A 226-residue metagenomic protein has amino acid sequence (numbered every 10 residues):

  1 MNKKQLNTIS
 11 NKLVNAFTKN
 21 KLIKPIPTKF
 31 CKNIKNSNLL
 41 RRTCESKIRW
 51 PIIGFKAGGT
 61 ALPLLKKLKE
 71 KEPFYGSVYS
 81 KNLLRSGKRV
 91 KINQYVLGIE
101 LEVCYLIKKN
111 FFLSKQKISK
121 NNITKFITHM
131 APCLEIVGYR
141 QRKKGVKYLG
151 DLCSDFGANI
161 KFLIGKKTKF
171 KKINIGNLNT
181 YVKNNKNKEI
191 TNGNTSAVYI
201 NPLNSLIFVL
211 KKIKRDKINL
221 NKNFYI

Functional and structural regions predicted by a protein language model:
N2-N201, I207, R215: Catalytic-core "active-site belt" of small-molecule-metabolizing enzymes, emphasizing His/Asp/Glu-rich regions
P202-I226: A conserved acidic, glycine/proline-rich C-terminal tail/linker
